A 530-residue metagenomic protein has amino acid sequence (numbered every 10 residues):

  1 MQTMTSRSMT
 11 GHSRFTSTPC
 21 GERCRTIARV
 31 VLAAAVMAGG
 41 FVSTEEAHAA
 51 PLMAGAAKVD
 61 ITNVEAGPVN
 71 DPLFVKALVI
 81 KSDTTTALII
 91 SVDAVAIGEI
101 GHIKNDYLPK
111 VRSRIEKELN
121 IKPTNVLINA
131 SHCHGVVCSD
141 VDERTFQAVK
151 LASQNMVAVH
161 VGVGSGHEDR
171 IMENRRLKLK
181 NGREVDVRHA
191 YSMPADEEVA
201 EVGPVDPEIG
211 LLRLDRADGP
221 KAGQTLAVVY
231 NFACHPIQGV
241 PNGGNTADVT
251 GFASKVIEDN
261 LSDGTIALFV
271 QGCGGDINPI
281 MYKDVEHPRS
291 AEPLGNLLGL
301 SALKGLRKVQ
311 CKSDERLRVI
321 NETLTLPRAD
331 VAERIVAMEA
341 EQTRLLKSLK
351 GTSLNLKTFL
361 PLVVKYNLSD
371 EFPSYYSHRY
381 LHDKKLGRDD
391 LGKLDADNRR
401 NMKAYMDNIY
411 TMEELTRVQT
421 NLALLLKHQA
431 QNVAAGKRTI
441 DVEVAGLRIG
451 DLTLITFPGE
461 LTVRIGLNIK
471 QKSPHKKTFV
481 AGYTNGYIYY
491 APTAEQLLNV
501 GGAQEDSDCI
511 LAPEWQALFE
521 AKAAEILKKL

Functional and structural regions predicted by a protein language model:
M1-T3, A33, M37-A38, L211-G219: Short regulatory "switch" loops immediately downstream of catalytic or recognition motifs within protein catalytic
M4-L32, S43-T44: Bacterial N-terminal signal peptides that target proteins for export
M37-E46: C-terminal segment of classical bacterial N-terminal signal peptides
A49-I266, G272-N296, L306, K312-L530: Conserved beta-alpha junction segments in alpha/beta enzyme cores
G299: Charged, flexible cofactor/metal-binding loops and thiol motifs
